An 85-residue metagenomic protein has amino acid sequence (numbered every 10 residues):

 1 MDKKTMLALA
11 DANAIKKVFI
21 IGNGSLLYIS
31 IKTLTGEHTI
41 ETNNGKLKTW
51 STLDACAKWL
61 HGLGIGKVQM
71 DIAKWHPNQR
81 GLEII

Functional and structural regions predicted by a protein language model:
M1-K4, T39-N44, I84: N-terminal start-of-chain detector that recognizes signal peptides and the immediate post-cleavage beginning
M1-S30: Short N-terminal "domain-start" leader segments that mark the transition from disordered tails or signal peptides into
L7, D11, K32-G36, L82-I85: Alpha-helix boundary/capping detector
F19-N44, M70-W75: Short aromatic-glycine-(Arg/Gly/Cys) micro-motifs in beta-strand/loop hairpins
N44-T52: Amphipathic, hydrophobic secondary-structure cores in small proteins
S51-G64: A short, charged, amphipathic alpha-helix used as a generic interaction element across diverse proteins
L63, I72-I85: Intrinsically disordered, low-complexity regions
K67: Core catalytic loop region at the nicotinamide-binding pocket of NAD(P)H-dependent oxidoreductases
